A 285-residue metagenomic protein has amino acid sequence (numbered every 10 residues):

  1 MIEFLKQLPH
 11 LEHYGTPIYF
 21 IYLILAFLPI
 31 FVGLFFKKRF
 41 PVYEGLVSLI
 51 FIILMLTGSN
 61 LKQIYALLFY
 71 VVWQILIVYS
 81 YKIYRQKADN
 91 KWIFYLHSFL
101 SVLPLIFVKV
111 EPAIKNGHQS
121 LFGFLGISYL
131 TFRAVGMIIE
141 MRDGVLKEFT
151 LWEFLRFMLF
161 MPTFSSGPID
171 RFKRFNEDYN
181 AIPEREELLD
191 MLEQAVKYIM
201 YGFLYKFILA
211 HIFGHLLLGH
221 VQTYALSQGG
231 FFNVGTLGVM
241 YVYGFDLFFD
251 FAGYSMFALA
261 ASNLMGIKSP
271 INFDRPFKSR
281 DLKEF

Functional and structural regions predicted by a protein language model:
I2-F285: Membrane-embedded transmembrane alpha-helical bundles that form the catalytic cores of multi-pass lipid-modifying
